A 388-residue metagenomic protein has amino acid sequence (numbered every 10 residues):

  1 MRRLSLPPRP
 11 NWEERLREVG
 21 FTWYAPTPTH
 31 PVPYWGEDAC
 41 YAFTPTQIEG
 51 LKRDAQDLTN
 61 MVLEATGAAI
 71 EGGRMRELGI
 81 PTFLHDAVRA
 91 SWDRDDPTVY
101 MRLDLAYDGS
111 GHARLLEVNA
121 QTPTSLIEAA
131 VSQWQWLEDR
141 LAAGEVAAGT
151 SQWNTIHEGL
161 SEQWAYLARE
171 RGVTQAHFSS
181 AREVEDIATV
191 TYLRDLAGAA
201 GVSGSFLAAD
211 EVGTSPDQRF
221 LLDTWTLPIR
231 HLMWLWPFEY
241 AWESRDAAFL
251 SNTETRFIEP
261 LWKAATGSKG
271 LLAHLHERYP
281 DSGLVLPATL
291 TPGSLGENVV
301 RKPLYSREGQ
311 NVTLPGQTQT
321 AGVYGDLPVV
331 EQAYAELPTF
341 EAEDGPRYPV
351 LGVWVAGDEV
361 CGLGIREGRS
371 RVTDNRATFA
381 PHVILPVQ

Functional and structural regions predicted by a protein language model:
M1-Q388: Preference for protein termini
